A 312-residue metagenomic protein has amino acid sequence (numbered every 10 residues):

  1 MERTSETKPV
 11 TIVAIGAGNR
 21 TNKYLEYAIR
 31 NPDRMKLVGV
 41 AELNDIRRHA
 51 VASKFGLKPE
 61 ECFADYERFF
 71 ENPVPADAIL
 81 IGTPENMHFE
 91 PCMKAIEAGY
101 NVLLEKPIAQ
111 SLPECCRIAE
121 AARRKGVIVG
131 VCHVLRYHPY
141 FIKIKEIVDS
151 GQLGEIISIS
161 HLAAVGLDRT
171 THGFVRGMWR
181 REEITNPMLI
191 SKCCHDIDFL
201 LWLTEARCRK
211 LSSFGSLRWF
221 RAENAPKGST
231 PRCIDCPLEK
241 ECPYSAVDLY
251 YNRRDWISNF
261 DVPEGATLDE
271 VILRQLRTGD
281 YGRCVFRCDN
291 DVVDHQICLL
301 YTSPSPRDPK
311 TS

Functional and structural regions predicted by a protein language model:
M1-L57: N-terminal Rossmann-like dinucleotide-binding module
G18, E60-R117, A121: Beta-loop-alpha module in the N-terminal Rossmann-like domain of NAD(P)-dependent dehydrogenases, especially those
G39, A78, S158: Short, Asp-centered acidic motifs that coordinate Mg2+ and/or phosphate in catalytic or ligand-binding sites
R117-V134, E155-S158: Rossmann-fold dehydrogenase core element
L135-Q275, Y281: Predominantly a Rossmann-like dinucleotide-binding segment in NAD(P)-dependent oxidoreductases
M188-S191, F286-N290: Short Gly/Pro-enriched turn/cap motifs at secondary-structure boundaries
Y301-D308: Conserved small/polar residues in nucleotide/adenosyl-binding loops
